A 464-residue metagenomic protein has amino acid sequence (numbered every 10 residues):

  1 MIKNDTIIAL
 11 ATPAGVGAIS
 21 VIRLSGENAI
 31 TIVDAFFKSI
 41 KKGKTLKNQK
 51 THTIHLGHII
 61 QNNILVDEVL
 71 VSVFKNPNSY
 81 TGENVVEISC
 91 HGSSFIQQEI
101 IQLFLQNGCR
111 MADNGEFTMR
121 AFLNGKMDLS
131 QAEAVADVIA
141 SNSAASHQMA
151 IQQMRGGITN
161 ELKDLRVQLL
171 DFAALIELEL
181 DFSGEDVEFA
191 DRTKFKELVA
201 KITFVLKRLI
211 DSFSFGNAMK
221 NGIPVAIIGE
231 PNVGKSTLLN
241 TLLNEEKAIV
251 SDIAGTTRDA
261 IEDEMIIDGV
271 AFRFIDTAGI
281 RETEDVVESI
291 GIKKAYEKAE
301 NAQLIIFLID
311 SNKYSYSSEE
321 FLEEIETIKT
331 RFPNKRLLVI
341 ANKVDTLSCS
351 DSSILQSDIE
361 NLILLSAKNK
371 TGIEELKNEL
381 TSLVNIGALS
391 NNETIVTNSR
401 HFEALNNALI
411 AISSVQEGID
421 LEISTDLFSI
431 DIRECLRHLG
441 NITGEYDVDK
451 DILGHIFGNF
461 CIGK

Functional and structural regions predicted by a protein language model:
M1-Q148, Q152, G156, R331 (+1 more regions): A glycine-rich (often HGG/GG-containing) alpha/beta subdomain
K3-L10, A14, H147-I266, T283 (+2 more regions): C-terminal-of-GTPase-core extension/linker across diverse P-loop GTPases
G15-V16, N62-V66, N78-E83, G115 (+6 more regions): Short flexible coil/turn linkers enriched for glycine and charged/polar residues that connect secondary-structure
H55-K75, G255-T283, N301-L304: Switch I (G2) and immediately adjacent beta-strands of P-loop GTPase domains
V71, M111, V225-I227, V250 (+1 more regions): Generic preference for hydrophobic
G125, N232, D276: Conserved G/P- and acidic residue-centered "switch" motifs that form tight phosphate/ATP-binding loops in soluble
F274, L308, I340: Generic enzyme active-site microenvironment
E288-N312: Inter-motif core of Ras-like GTPase G domains
